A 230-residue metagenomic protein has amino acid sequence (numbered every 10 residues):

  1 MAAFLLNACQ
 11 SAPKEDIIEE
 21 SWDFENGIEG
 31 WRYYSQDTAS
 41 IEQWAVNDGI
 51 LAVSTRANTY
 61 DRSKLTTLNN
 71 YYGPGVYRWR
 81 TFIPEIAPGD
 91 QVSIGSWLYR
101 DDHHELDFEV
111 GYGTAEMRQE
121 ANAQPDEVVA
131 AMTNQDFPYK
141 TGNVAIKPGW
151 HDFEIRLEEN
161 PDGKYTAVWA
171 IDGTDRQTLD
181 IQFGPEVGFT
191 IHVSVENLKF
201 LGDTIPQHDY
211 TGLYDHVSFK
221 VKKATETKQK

Functional and structural regions predicted by a protein language model:
N7-A8: C-terminal motif of bacterial Sec signal peptides marking the signal peptidase cleavage site
P13-Y33, K228-K230: Extracellular carbohydrate-recognition regions
I28-A52: Extracellular glycan-recognition surfaces and repeat-rich motifs
V53-P125: Secretory/extracellular carbohydrate-interaction modules and structurally similar beta-sandwich "look-alikes"
V76-R78, F183-K230: Ligand-recognition surfaces built from glycine- and aromatic
W79, P148-E159, A167-W169: Short tryptophan-centered beta-strand motifs in secreted/extracellular beta-sheet-rich domains of glycan-recognition
V128-D152: Short, aromatic/His-centered strand-loop micro-motif at the edge of beta-sheets
A170-T174: Short strand-turn-strand beta-turns centered on an Asx-Gly dipeptide
